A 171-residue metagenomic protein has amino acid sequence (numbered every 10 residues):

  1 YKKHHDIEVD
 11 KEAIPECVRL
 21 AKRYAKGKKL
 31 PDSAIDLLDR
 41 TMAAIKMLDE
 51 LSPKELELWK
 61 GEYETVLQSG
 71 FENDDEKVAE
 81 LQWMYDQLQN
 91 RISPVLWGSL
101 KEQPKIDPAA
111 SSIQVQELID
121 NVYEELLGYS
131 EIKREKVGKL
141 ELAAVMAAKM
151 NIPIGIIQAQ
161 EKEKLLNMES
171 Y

Functional and structural regions predicted by a protein language model:
Y1-Y171: AAA+ P-loop NTPase nucleotide-binding core of proteostasis motors
